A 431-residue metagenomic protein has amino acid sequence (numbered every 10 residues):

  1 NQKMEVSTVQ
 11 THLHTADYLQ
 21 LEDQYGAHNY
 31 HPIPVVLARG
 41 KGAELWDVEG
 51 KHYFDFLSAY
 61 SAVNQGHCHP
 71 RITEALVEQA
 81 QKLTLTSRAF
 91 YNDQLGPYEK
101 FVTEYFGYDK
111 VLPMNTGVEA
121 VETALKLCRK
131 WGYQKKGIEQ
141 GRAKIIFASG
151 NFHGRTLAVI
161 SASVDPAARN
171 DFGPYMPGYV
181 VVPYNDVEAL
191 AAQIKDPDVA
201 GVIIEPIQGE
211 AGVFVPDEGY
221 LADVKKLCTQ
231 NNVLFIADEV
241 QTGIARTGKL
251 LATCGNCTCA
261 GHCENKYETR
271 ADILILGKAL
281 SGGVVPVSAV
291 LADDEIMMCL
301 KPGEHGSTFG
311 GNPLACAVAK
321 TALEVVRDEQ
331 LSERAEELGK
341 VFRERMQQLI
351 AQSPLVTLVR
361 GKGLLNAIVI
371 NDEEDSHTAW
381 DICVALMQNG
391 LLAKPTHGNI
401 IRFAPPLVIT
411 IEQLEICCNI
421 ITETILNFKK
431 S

Functional and structural regions predicted by a protein language model:
E5-S431: Conserved N-terminal phosphate-binding loop of PLP-dependent enzymes in the Aspartate aminotransferase
